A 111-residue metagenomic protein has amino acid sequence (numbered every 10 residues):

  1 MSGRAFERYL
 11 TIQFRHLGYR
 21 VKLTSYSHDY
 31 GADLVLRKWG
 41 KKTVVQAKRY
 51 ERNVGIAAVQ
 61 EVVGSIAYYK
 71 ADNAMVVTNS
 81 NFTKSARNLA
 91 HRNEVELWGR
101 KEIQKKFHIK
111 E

Functional and structural regions predicted by a protein language model:
M1-E111: Mixed-charge (Asp/Glu-Lys/Arg
